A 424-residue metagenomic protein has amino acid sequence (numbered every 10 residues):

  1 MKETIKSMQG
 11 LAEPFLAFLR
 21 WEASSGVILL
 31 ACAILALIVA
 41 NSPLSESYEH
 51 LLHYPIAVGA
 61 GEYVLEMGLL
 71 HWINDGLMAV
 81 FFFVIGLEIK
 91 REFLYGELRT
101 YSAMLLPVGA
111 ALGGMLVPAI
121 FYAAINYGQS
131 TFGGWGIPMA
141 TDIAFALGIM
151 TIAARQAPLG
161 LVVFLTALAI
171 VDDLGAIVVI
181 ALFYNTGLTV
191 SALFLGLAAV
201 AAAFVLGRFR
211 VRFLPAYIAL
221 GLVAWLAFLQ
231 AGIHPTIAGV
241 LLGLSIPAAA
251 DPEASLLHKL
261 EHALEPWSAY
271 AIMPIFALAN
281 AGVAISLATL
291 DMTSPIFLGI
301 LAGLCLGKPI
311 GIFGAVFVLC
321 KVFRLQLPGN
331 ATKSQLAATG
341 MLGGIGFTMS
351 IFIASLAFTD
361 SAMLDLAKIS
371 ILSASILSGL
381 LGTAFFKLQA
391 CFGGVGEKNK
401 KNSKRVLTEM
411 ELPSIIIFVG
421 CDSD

Functional and structural regions predicted by a protein language model:
K2-W21, N41, V179, A199 (+6 more regions): Predominantly late transmembrane helices and immediately cytosolic-facing juxtamembrane segments
L29-A40, F81-L87, V117-A119, A199-F204 (+4 more regions): Hydrophobic core segments of alpha-helical transmembrane domains in multi-pass membrane transport and ion-translocation
V39-H50, V64-G68, V84-T100, P118-G136: Transmembrane alpha-helix boundary signature
E62, E66-Y95, L244-I246, S268-A288 (+3 more regions): Hydrophobic transmembrane alpha-helices of secondary-active transporters and Na+-translocating membrane complexes
H71-F82, S130-A144, N185-L197, H234-V240 (+1 more regions): Structural signature of hydrophobic alpha-helical transmembrane segments
E92-I120, T189-A198, S286-I312, K333 (+1 more regions): Entry/N-cap segments of selected transmembrane alpha helices and their immediately preceding amphipathic helices
P107-L147, L301-A357, L377-C391: Transmembrane alpha-helices that form the ion-translocation and gating core of multi-pass ion transport proteins
